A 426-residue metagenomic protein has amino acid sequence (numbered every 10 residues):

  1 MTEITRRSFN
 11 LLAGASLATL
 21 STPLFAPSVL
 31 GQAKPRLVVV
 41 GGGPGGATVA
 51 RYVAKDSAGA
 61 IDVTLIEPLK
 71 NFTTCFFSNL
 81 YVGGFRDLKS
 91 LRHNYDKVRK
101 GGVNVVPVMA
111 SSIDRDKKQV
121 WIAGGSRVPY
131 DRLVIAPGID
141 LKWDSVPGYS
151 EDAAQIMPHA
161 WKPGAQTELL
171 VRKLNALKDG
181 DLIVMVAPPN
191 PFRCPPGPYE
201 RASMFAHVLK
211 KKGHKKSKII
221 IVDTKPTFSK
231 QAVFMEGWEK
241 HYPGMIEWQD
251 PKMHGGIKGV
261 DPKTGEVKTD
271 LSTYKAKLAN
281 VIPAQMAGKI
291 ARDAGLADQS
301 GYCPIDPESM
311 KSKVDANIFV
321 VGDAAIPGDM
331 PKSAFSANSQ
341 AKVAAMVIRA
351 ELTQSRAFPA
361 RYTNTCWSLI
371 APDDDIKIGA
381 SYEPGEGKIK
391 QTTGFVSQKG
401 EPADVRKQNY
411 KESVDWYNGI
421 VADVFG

Functional and structural regions predicted by a protein language model:
M1-L20: N-terminal secretory signal peptides and thylakoid transit peptides that target proteins across membranes
A13, G124, P137-G138, P283-A284: Glycine-rich, N-terminal phosphate-binding loop of Rossmann-like dinucleotide-binding domains
V29-N104, P189-Q231: Beta1-alpha1 glycine-rich phosphate/pyrophosphate-binding loop at the start of Rossmann-like nucleotide-binding domains
G101-S112, V120, V128, H207-S300: A Rossmann-like FAD-binding core segment of flavoenzymes
P137-K212: Glycine-rich dinucleotide-binding loop and its adjacent helix/turn
E151-L177, Y274-S339, A350: FAD-site-proximal beta/loop scaffold in flavoenzymes
A337-R361: Internal hydrophobic alpha-helix adjacent to the cofactor/substrate pocket in enzyme cavities
G379-G426: C-terminal auxiliary extensions adjacent to catalytic cores
